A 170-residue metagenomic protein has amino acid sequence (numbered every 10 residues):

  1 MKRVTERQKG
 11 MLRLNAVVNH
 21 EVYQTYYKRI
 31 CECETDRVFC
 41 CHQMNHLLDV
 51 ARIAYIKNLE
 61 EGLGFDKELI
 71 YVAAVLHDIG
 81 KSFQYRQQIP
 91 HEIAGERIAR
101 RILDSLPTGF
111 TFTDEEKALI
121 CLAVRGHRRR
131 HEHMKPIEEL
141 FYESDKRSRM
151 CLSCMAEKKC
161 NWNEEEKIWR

Functional and structural regions predicted by a protein language model:
M1-R170: Metal-dependent phosphohydrolase cores
